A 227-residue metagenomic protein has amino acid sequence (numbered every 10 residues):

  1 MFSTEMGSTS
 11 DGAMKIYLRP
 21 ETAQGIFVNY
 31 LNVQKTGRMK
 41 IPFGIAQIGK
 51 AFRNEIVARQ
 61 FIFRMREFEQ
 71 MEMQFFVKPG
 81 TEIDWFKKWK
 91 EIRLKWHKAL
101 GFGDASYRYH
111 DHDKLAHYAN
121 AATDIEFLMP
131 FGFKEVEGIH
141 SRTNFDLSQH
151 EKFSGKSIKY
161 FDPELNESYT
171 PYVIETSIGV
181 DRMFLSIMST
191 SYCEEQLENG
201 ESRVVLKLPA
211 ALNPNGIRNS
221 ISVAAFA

Functional and structural regions predicted by a protein language model:
M1-A227: TRNA-recognition modules of translation machinery and tRNA-sensing kinases, especially anticodon-binding
